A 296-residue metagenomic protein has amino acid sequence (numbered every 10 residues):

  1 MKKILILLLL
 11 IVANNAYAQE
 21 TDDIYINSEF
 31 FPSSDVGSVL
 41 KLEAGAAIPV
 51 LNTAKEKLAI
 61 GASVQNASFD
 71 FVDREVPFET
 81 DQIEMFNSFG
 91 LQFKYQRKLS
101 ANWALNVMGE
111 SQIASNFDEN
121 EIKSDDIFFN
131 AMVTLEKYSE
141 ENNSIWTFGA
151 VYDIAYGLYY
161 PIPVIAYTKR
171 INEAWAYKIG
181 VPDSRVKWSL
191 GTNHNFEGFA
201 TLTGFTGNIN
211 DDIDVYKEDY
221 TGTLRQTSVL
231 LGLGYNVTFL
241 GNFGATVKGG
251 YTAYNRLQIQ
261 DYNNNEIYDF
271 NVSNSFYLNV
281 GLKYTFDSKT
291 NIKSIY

Functional and structural regions predicted by a protein language model:
Q19-N120, N279, I292-I295: Transmembrane beta-barrel domains of bacterial outer-membrane proteins
S28-S34, V64-D70, R97, S111-F117 (+6 more regions): Transmembrane beta-strands of outer-membrane beta-barrel pores
F30-P32, E75-D81, N116-I122, V151-D153 (+3 more regions): Extracellular loop and loop/strand-boundary signature of outer-membrane beta-barrel proteins
S38-L42, I83-F89, K123-F129, Y159-P163 (+3 more regions): Residues that define the transmembrane beta-barrel architecture of outer-membrane proteins
A44-P49, F89-R97, A131-K137, A150-Y152 (+4 more regions): Residues on the lipid-exposed face of transmembrane beta-strands in outer-membrane beta-barrel proteins
V50-A54, R97-A101, K137-E141, I171 (+4 more regions): Outer-membrane beta-barrel strand-turn architecture
A54-A59, N102-L105, N142-W146, A174-Y177 (+4 more regions): Repeated loop/turn-to-beta-strand initiation elements of outer-membrane beta-barrel proteins
I165-T168, V272-Y296: Outer-membrane beta-barrel "beta-signal"
